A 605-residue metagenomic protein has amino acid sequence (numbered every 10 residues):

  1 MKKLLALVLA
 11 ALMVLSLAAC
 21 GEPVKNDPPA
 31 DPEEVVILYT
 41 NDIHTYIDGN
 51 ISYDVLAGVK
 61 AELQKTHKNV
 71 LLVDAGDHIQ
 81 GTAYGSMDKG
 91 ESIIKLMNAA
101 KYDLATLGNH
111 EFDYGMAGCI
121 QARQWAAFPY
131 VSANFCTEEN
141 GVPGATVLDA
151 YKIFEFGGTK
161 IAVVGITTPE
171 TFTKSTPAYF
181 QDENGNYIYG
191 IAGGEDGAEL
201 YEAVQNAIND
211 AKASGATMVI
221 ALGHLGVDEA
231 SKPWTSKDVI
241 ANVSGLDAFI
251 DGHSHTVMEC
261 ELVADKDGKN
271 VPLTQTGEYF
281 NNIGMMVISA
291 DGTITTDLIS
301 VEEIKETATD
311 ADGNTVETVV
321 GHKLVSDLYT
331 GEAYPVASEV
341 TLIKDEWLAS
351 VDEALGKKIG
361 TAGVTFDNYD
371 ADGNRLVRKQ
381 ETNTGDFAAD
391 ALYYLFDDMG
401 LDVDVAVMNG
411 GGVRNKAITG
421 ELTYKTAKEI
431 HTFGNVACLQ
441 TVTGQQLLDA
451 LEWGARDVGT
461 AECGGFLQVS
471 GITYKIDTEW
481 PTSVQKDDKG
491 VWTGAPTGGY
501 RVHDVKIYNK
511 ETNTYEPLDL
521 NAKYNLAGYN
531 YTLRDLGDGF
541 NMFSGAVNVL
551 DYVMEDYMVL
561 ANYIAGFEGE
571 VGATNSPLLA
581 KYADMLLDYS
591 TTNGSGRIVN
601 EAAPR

Functional and structural regions predicted by a protein language model:
M1-L4, V8-L9: Positively charged n-region of N-terminal signal peptides that target proteins for export
K2-K3, K60, K152, K212 (+2 more regions): Basic side chains
S16-A19: C-terminal motif of bacterial Sec signal peptides marking the signal peptidase cleavage site
G21-I304, T309, T384-Y394, A406 (+2 more regions): Acidic, metal/ion-coordinating pockets
P28-E34, Y46, K65, T171 (+3 more regions): Catalytic centers of hydrolytic enzymes
